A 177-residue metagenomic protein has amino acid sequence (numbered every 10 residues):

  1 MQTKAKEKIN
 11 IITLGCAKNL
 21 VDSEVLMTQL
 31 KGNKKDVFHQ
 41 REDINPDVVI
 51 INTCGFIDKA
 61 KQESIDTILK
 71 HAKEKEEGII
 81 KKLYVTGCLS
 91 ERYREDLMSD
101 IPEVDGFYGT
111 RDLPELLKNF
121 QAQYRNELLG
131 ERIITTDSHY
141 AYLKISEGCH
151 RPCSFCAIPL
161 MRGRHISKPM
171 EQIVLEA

Functional and structural regions predicted by a protein language model:
M1-A177: Proteins enriched for Cys/Gly/acidic motifs involved in redox and nucleic-acid/cofactor modification
